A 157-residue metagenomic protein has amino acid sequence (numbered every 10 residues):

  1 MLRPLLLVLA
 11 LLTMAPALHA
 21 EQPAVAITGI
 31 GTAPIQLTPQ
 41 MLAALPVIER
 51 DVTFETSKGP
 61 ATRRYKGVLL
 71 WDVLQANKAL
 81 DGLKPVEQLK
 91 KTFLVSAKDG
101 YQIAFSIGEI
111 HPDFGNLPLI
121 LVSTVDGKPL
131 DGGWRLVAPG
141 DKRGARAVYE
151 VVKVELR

Functional and structural regions predicted by a protein language model:
M1-P4: Positively charged n-region of N-terminal signal peptides that target proteins for export
L6-A15: Bacterial N-terminal signal peptides
H19-R157: N-terminal intrinsically disordered, low-complexity segments enriched in P/E/S/T
